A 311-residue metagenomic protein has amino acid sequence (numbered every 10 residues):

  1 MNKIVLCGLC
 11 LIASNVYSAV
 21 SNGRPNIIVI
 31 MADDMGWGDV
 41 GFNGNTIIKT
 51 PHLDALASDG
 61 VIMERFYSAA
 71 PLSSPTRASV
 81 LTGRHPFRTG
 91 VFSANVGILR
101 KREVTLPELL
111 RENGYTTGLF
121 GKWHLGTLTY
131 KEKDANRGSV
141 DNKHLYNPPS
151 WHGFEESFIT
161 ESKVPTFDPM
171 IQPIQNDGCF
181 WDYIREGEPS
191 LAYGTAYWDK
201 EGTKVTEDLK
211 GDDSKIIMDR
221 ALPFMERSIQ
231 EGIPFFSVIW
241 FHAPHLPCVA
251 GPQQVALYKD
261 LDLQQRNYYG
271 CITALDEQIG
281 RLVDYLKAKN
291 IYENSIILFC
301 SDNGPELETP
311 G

Functional and structural regions predicted by a protein language model:
M1-G8: Sec-dependent signal peptide recognition, specifically the positively charged N-region followed immediately by
N2, V16-G311: Formylglycine-dependent sulfatase
L11-I12: Repetitive helical segments and hydrophobic/amphipathic motifs
